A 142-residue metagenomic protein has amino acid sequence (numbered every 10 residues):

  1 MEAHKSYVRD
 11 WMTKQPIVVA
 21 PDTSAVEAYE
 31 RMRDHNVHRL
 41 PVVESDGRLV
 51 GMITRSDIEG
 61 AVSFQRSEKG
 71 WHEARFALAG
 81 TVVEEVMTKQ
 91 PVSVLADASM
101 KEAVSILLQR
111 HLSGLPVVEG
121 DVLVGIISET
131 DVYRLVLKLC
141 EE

Functional and structural regions predicted by a protein language model:
M1-Q15, T54-V92, V104-L108, S128-E142: Tandem CBS (Bateman) regulatory domains
V19-N36, V42-E44, E84-M87, S93-H111 (+3 more regions): The conserved cystathionine-beta-synthase
M32, L40-D57, L107, L115-T130: A glycine-centered beta-loop-beta connector
